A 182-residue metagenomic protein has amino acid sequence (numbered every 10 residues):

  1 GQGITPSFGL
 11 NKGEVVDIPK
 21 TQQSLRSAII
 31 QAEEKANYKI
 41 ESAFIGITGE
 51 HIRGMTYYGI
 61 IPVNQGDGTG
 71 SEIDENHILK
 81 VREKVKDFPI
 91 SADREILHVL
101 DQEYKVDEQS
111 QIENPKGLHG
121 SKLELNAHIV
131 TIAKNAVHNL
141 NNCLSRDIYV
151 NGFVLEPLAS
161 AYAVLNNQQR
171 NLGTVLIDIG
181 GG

Functional and structural regions predicted by a protein language model:
Q2-A43, I47-I177: Nucleotide/phosphate-binding catalytic cleft detector across ATP-hydrolyzing and phosphate-transferring enzymes
G180-G182: Short, glycine/acidic-enriched loop or turn micro-motifs at the edges of active sites
